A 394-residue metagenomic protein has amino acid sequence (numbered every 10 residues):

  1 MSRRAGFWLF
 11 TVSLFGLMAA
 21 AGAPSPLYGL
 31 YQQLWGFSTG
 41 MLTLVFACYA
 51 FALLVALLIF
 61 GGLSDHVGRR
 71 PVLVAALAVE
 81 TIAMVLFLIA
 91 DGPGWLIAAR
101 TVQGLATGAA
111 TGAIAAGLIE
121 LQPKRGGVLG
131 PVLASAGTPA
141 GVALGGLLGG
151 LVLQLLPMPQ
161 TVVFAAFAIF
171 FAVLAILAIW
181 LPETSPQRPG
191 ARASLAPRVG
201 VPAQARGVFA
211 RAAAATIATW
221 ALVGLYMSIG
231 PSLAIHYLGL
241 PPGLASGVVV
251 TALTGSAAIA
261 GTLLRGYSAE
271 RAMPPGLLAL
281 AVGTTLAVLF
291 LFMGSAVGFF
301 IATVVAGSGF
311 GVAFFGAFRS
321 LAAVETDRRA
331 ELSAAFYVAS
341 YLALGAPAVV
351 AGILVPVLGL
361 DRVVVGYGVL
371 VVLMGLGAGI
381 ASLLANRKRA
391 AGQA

Functional and structural regions predicted by a protein language model:
G36, G68, I89-G94, P157 (+1 more regions): Helix-breaking motifs and short loop linkers at transmembrane-helix boundaries and internal kinks in secondary membrane
L54-G94: Conserved MFS/SLC helix-loop-helix module at the cytosolic interface between two early adjacent transmembrane helices
V72-L86, A272-A287, V365-G368: Structural signature of the two symmetry-related core transmembrane helices
A99-T138: Cytoplasmic helix-loop-helix junction between adjacent transmembrane helices in 12-TM secondary transporters
R125-I179: Helix-loop-helix hairpin linking two adjacent transmembrane segments in secondary transporters
V162-A178, V364-S382: Symmetry-related core transmembrane helices of the 12-TM Major Facilitator Superfamily/SLC fold
A272-A317: C-terminal transmembrane helical hairpin of 12-TM major facilitator-type secondary transporters
F310, F318-G368, A378: A late C-terminal transmembrane helix in Major Facilitator Superfamily
